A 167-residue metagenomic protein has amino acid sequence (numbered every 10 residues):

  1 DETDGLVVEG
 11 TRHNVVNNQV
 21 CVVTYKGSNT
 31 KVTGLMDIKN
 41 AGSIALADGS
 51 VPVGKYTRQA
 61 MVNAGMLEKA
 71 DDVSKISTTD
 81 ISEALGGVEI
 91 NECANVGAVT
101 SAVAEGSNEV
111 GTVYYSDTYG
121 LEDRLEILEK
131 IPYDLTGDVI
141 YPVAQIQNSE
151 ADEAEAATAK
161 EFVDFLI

Functional and structural regions predicted by a protein language model:
D1-D4, T11, V16-I167: Exported/periplasmic ABC-transporter solute-binding proteins
